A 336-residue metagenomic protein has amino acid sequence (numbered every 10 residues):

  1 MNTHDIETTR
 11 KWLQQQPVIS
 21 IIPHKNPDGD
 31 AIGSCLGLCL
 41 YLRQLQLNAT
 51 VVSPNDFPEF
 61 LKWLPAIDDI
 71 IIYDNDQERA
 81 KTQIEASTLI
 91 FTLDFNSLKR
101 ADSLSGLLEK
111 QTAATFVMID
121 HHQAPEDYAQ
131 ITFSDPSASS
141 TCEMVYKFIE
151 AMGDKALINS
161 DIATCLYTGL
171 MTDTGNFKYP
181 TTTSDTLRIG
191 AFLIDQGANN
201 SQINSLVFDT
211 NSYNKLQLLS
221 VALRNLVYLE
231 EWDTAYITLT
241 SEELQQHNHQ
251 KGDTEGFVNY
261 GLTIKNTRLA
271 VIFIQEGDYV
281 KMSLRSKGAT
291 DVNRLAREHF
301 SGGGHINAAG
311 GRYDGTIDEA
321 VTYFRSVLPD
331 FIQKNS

Functional and structural regions predicted by a protein language model:
N2-K25, G33-P65, D69, E78-L89 (+1 more regions): Hydrophobic helix-and-loop "lid/oligomerization" segment in the mid-to-C-terminal part of catalytic domains
N26-P27, F95-L98, H122-A124, S241-E242 (+1 more regions): Short glycine-rich anion-binding loops that position phosphate/pyrophosphate groups of nucleotides and phosphorylated
G29-C35, L98-D102: Short glycine/serine/threonine-rich phosphate/pyrophosphate-binding segments that cradle anionic phosphate groups
V52, F91, T115-I119, I131-S134 (+2 more regions): Hydrophobic/aromatic beta-strand patches that form the interior of the parallel beta-sheet core in alpha/beta enzyme
D69-E78, F133-P136: Short acidic-hydrophobic, aromatic-tinged amphipathic segments that line or gate anion-handling sites
Q77, T88-S105, V117, A124: Glycine-rich phosphate-binding loops that contact phosphosugars or nucleotide phosphates
I84, G106-A114: Short, conserved loop/helix-junction motifs that constitute active-site signature segments in enzyme catalytic cores
I119-I189: Short alpha-helices
